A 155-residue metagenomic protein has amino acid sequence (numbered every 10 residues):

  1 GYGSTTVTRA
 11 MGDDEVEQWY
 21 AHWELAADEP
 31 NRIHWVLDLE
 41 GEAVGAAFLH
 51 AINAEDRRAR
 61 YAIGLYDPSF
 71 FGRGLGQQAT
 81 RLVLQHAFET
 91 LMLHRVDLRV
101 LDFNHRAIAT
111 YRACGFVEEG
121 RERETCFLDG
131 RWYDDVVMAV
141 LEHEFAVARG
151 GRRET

Functional and structural regions predicted by a protein language model:
G1-S69, V140-T155: GNAT-family acyltransferases
E42-G45, R106, W132: Glycine-rich acetyl-CoA-binding "A-motif" of GNAT/NAT acetyltransferases
A54, G76, T80, R131: Short, conserved glycine- and acidic-residue-centered signature motifs in active-site or ligand-binding loops
Y66, G72-H86, H105-A113: Conserved acetyl-CoA-binding loop-helix of GNAT-fold acetyltransferases
E89, E118, E142-F145: A structural signal for the main folded, soluble domain(s) of proteins
E89-R99: Conserved GNAT acetyl-CoA-binding A-motif
D97-V100, V117-Y133, V137: Conserved catalytic-core motifs of GNAT/GCN5-like acyltransferases
